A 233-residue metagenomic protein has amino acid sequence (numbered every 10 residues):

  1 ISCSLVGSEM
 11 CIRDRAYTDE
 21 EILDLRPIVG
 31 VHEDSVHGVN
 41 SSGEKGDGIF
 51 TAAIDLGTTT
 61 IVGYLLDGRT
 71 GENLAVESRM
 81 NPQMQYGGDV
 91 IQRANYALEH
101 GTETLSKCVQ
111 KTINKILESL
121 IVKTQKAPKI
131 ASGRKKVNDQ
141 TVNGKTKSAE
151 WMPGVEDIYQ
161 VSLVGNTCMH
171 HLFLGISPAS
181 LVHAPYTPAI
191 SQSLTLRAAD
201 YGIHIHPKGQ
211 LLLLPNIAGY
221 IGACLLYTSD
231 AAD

Functional and structural regions predicted by a protein language model:
I1-I12, Y227-D233: Single conserved hydrophobic/aromatic residue that forms the stacking wall/gate of nucleotide- or nucleobase-binding
S4, S8-E9, R13-L172, A179-V182 (+1 more regions): N-terminal glycine/serine-rich phosphate-binding loop of ATP-dependent small-molecule kinases, especially carbohydrate
R13-T18, A189-D230: ATP-dependent carbohydrate kinase catalytic cores
E20, D89, I176, A189 (+1 more regions): Generic signature of intrinsically disordered, low-complexity segments enriched in small/polar residues
T70-M84, T187-L196, A232-D233: Phosphate-binding glycine-rich loops and adjacent basic patches that engage nucleotide phosphates, nucleic-acid
P178-I190: A charged helix-plus-loop insertion that forms the helical arch/lid used to bind and gate nucleic-acid substrates
